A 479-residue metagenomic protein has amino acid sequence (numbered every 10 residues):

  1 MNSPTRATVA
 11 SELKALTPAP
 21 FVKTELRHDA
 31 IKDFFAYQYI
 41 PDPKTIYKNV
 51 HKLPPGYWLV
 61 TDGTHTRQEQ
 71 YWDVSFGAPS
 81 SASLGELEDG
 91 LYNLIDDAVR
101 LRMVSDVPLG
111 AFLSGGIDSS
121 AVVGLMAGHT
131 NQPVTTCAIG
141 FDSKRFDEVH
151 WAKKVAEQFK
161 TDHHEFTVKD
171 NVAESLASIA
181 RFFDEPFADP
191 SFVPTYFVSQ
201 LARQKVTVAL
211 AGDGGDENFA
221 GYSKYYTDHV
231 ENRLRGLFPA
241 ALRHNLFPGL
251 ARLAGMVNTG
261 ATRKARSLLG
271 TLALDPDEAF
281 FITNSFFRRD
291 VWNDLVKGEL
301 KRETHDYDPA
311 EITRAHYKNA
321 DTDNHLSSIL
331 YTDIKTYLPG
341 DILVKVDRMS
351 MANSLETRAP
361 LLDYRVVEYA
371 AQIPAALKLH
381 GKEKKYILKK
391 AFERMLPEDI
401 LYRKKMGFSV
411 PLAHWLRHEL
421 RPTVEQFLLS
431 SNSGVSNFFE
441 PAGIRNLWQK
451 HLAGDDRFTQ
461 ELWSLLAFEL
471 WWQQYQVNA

Functional and structural regions predicted by a protein language model:
M1-F183, T195, S199, E393-R394 (+6 more regions): Cysteine-centered catalytic environments shared across enzyme families
S11, A138, S191, D213-G214 (+1 more regions): Glycine-rich, histidine-containing beta strand-loop boundary motifs that form or position
L16-A19, G56, H129, Q158 (+6 more regions): Phosphate/oxyanion-binding loops and surfaces in catalytic or ligand/nucleic-acid-binding neighborhoods
P18-F21, N49-P55, H65-T66, S191 (+3 more regions): Adenosyl-5′-phosphate
F112, I117-D118, D142, G214-E217 (+4 more regions): Gly/Ser/Thr-rich beta-alpha loop segments that engage phosphate groups in nucleotides
S178-F182, R203, Y225-T227, W415-R417: Short low-complexity, flexible loop/linker segments enriched in glycine and/or proline with clustered acidic
D184-D189: Short, flexible loop segments at the rims of nucleotide/cofactor-binding pockets, characterized by
F197-V257, Y337, I342-V366: Active-site adenylate/phosphate-handling loop in enzymes that bind or generate adenylated species
